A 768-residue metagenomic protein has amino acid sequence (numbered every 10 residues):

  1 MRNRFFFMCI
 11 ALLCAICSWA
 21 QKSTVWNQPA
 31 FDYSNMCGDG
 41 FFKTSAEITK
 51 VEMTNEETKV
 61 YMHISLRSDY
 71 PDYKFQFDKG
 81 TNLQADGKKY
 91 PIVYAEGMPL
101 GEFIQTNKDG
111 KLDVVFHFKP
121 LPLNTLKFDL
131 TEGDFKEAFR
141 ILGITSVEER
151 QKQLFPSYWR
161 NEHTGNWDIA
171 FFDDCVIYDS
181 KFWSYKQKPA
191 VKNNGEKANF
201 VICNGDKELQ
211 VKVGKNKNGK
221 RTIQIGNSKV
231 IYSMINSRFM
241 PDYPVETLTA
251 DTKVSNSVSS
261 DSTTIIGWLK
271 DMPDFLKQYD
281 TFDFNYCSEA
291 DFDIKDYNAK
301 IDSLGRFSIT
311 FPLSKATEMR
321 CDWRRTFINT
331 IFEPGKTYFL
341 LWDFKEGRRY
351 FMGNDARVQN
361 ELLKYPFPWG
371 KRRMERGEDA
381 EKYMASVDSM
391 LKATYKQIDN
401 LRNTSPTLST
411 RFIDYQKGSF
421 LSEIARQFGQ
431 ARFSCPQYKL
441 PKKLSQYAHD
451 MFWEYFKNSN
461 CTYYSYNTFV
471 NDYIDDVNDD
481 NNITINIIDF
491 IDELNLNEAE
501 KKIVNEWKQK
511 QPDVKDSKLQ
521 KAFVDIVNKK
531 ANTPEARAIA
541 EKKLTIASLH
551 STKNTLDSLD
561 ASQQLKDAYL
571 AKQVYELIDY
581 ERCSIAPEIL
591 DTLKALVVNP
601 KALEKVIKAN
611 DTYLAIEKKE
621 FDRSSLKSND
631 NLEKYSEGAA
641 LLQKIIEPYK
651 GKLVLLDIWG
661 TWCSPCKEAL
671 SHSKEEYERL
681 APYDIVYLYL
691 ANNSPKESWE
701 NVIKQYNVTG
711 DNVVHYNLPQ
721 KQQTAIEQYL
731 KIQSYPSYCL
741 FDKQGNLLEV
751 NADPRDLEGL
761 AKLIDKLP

Functional and structural regions predicted by a protein language model:
Q21-K152: Conserved functional micro-motifs across diverse proteins
Q28-N35, Q151-D168, G267: Tryptophan-anchored aromatic micro-motifs
T145-Q153, K186-R411: A non-transmembrane, solvent-exposed segment enriched in polar/low-complexity residues
D343-P648: Oxidative protein folding and maturation machinery
K650, I658-E675, N692-S694: Conserved redox-active cysteine motifs that mediate thiol-disulfide chemistry, especially di-cysteine Cys-X(1-2)-Cys
K652-L653, L670-L690, L767-P768: Conserved helix-turn-beta segment immediately C-terminal to the redox Cys motif in thioredoxin-like folds
E700-Y735, C739-K743: Short, internal strand/loop/helix patches that form the active-site neighborhood or redox-interaction surface
Q733-S737, K743-P768: Non-catalytic, surface beta->alpha helical segment in thiol-disulfide oxidoreductase systems
